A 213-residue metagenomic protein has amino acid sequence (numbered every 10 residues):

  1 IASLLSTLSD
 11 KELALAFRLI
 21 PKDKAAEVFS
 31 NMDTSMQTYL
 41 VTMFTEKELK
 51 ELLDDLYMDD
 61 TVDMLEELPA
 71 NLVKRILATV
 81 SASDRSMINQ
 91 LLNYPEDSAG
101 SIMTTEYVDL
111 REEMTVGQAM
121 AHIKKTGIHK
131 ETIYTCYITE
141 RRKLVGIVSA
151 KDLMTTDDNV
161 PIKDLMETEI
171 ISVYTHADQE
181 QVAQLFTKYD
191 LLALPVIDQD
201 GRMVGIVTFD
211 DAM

Functional and structural regions predicted by a protein language model:
I1-M213: Hydrophobic packing positions in regular secondary-structure scaffolds
